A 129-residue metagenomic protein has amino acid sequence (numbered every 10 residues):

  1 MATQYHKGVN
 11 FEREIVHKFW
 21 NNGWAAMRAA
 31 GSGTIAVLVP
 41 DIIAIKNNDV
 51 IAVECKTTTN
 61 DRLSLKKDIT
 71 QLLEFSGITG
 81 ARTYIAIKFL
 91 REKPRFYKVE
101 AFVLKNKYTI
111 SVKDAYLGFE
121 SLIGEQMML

Functional and structural regions predicted by a protein language model:
M1-G33, I78: Acidic-basic catalytic patches of nuclease active cores, encompassing PD-(D/E)XK and other metal-cofactor nuclease
A2-H6, N10, R82-L129: Domain-level recognition of nuclease-like catalytic cores that cleave nucleotide substrates
F19, I42-T59: Conserved catalytic cores of phosphodiester-cleaving nucleases, focusing on short active-site segments
G33, T59, V103: Residue-level detector of flexible, active-site-proximal loop/helix-junction positions within diverse enzyme catalytic
T34-A36, D61, E92: Short secondary-structure capping/turn micro-motifs that flank functional sites
L38-P40: Change "...and in nucleic-acid phosphodiester-cleaving endonucleases..." to "...and in nucleic-acid processing enzymes
V50, T58-K88: Short, charged, amphipathic alpha-helix that recurs within catalytic cores of restriction-modification and other
